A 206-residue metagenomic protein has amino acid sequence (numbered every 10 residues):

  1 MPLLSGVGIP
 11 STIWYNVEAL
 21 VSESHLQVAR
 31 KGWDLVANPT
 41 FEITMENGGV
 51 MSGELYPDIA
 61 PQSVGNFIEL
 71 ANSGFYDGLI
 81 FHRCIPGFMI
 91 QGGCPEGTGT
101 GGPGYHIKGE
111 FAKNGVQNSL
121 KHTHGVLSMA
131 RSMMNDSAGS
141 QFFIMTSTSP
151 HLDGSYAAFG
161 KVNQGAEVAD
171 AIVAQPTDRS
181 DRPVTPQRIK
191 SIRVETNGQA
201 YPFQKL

Functional and structural regions predicted by a protein language model:
M1-P2: Ser/Thr/Pro/Gly-rich low-complexity, intrinsically disordered segments
G6-G8: Residue-identity detector for glycine
W14-L206: Cyclophilin-like peptidyl-prolyl cis-trans isomerases
